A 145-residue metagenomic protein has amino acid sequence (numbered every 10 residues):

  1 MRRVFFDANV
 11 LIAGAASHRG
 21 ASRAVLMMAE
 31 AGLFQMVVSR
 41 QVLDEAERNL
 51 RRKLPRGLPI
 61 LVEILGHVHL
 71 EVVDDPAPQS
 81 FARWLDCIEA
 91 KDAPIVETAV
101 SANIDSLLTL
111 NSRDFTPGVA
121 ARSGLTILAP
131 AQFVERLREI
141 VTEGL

Functional and structural regions predicted by a protein language model:
R3-F6, A16-R52: PIN/NYN-family metal-dependent endoribonuclease catalytic core
D7-A8, V38-S39, N111, A129: A secondary-structure boundary/capping signal
L11, V42-L43, R113-D114: Conserved nucleotide-binding/hydrolysis micro-motifs of P-loop NTPases
L33, H69, N103-I104: Residue-level detector of structured alpha->beta connecting loops
L43-V68, R136-L145: Extended, non-globular alpha-helical segments
V62-D86: Acidic catalytic patch
A77-L107: Mid-chain, well-packed structural core segment of small domains
L85, V100, D105-S106, S112-L145: Acidic, PIN/NYN-like endoribonuclease modules and their adjacent C-terminal/linker elements
